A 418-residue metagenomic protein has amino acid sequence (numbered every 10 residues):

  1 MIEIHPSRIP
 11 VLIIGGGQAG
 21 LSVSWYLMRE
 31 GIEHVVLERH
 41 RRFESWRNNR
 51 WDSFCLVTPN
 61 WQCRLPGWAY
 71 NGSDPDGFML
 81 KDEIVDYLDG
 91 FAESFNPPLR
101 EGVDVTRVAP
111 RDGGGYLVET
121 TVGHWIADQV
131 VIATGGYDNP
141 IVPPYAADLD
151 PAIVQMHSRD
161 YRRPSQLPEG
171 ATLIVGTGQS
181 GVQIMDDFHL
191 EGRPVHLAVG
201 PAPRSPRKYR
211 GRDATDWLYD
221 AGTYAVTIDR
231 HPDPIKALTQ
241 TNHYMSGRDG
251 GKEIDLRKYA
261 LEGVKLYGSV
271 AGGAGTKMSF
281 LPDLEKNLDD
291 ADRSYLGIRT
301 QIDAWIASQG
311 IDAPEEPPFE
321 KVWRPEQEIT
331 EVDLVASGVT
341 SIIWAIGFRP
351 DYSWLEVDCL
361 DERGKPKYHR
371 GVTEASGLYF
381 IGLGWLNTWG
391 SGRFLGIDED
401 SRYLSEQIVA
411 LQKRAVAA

Functional and structural regions predicted by a protein language model:
I2-G16, L21-N48, F78-A418: Flavin (primarily FAD) cofactor-binding/catalytic cores of flavoenzymes
F43-A69, Y259: Redox-cofactor-proximal catalytic regions of oxidoreductases
N71-D76: A short acidic, helix-capping loop that chelates divalent metal ions and anchors anionic groups
